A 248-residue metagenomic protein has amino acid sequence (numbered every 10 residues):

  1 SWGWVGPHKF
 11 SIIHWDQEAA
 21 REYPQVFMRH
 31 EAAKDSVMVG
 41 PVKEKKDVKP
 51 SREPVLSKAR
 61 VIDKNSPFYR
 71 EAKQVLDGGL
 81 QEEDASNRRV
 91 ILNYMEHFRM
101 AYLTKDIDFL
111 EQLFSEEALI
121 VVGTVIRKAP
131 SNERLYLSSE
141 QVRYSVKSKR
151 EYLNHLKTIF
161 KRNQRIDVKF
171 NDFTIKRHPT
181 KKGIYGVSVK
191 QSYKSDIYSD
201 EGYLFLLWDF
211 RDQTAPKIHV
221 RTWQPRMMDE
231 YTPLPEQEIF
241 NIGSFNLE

Functional and structural regions predicted by a protein language model:
S1-W2, F10-H14, F170-I175, G202-R211: Hydrophobic/aromatic beta-strand elements that line small-molecule binding cavities or substrate pockets in beta-rich
W2-M28: Extracytosolic secretory-pathway proteins
G6-K9, G186-S188, Y198-F205: Short, surface-exposed coil-to-beta transition loops
E18-D77, I197-E248: Low-complexity, intrinsically disordered terminal/linker segments enriched in charged and Gly/Pro repeats
R52-D108, Q112: Short, low-complexity N-terminal intrinsically disordered segments enriched in polar/charged residues
A72-Q81, R127-Q141: A solvent-exposed, charged loop/short amphipathic helix patch at secondary-structure junctions
K105-S131: Short, well-ordered alpha-helical segments enriched in acidic and aromatic residues
R134-S199: Surface-exposed, charged secondary-structure patches
